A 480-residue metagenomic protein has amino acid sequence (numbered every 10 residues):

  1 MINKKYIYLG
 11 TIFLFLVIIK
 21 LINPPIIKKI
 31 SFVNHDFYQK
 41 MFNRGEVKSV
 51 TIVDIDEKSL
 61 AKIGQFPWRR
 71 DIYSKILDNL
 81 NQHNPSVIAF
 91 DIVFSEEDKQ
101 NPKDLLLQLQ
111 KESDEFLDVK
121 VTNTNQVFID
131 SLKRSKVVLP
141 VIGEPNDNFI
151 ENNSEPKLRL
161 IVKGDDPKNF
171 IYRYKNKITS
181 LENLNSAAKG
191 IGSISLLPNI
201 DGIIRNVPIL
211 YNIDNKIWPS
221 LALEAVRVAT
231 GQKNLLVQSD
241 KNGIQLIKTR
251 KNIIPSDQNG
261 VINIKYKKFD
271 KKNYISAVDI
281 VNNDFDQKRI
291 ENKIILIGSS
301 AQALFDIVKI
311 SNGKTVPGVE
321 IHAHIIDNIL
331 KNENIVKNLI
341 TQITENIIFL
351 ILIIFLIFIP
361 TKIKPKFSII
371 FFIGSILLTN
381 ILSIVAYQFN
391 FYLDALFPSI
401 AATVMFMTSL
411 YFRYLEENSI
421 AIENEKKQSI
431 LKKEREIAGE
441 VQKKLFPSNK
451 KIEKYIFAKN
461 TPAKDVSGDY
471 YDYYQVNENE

Functional and structural regions predicted by a protein language model:
I2-N252, I290-F371: Non-transmembrane functional regions of envelope-associated proteins
L16-K20, S375-V385: Aromatic-anchored segments of alpha-helical transmembrane domains
A225, H322-I325, A401-L410, V441: Generic recognition of well-ordered alpha-helical segments
I254-I275: Active-site Gly/Thr loop motif
S368-L378, P398-A401: Central hydrophobic cores of alpha-helical transmembrane segments in multi-pass integral membrane proteins
F389-T403: Loop-to-transmembrane alpha-helix initiation sites
A401-K426: Juxtamembrane or sensor-core-proximal signal-transducing alpha helices that couple sensory domains to cytosolic
E423-E480: … and, occasionally, acidic/histidine-rich disordered N-termini of signaling adaptors
